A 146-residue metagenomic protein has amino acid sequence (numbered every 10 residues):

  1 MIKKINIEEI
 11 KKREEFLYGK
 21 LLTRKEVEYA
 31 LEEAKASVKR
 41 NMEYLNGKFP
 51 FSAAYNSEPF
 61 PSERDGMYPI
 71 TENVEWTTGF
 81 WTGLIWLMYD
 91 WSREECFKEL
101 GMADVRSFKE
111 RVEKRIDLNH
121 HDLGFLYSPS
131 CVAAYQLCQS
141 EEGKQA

Functional and structural regions predicted by a protein language model:
M1-A146: Glycan-recognition and catalytic cores of secretory/periplasmic carbohydrate-active enzymes
